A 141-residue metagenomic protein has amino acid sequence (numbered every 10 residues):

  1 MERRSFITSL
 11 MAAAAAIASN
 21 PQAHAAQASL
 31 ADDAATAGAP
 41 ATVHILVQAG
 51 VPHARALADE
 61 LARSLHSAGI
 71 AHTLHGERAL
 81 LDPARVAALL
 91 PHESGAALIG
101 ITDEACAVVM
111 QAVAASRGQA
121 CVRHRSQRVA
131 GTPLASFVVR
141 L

Functional and structural regions predicted by a protein language model:
M1-A25: N-terminal export signals
N20-E60: C-terminal segment of N-terminal export signals and the immediately downstream linker at the start of the mature
H24-D33, L65-L90: A short, well-structured beta->alpha microelement
G38-V43, S67-G69, E93-G95: Short, surface-exposed connector motifs at secondary-structure boundaries
L46-V51, E77-R78, I99-A105: Structural motif
R55-L65, V108-R117: Short, aromatic/basic amphipathic alpha-helical patches
E77-L80, A115-L141: Ser/Thr/Gly-rich flexible loops in soluble cytosolic domains mediating phosphotransfer, phosphorylation
L90-Q119: Extended, charge-rich low-complexity interaction segments
